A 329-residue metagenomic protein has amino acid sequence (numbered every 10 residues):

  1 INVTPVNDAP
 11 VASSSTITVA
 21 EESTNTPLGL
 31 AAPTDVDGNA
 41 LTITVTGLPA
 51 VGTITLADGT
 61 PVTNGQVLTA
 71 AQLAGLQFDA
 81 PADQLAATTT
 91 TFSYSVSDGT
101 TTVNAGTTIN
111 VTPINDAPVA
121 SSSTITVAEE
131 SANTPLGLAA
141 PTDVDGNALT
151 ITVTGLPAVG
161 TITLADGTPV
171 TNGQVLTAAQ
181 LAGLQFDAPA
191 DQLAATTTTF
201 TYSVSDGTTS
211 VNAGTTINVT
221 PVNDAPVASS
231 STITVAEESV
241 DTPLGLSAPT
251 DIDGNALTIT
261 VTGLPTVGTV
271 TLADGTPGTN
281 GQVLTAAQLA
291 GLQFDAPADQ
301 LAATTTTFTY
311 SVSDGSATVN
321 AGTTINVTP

Functional and structural regions predicted by a protein language model:
I1-P329: Extracellular glycosylation-rich, acidic/polar low-complexity regions of adhesion- and matrix-associated proteins
